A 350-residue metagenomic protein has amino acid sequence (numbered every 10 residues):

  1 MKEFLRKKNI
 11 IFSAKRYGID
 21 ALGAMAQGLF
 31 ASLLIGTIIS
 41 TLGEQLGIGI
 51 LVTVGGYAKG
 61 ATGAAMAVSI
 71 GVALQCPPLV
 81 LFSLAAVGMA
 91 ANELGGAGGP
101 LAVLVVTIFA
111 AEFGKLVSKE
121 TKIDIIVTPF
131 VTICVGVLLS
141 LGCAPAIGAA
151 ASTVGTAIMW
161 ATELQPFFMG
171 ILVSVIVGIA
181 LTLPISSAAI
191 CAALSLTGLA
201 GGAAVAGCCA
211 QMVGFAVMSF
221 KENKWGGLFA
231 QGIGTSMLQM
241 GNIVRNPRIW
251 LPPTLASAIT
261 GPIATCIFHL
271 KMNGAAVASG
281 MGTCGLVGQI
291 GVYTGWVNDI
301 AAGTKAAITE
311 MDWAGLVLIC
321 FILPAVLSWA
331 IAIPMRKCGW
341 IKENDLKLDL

Functional and structural regions predicted by a protein language model:
M1-L350: Pore-lining transmembrane helices
